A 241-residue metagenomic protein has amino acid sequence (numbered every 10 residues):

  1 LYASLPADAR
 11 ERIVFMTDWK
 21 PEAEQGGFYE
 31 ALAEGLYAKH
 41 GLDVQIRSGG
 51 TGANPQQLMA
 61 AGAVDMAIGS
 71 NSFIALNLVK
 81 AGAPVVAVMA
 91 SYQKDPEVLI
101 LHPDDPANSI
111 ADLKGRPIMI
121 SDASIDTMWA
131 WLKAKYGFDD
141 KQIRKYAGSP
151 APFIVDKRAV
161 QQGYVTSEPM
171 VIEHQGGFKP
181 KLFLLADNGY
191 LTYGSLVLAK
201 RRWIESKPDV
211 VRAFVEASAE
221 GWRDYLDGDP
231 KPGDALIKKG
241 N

Functional and structural regions predicted by a protein language model:
L1-Y2: N-terminal export leaders
L5, A9-T166, F183-L184, L191: Short, glycine-/small- and polar/acidic-enriched structural segments that line small-molecule recognition paths
R10-R12, A38, H174, P232-N241: An extracytoplasmic/periplasmic, membrane-proximal ligand-sensing/linker region
S91-L101, G177-K207, V211, V215: Periplasmic-binding protein-like
G115-I118, V155-A159, R202-I204, E220-L226: Second-shell loop/turn segments in exported
G163, H174-G176: Signal/transit-peptide handling
M170: Phosphate/pyrophosphate-binding betaalpha-module
E205-N241: Secondary-structure end/capping motifs
